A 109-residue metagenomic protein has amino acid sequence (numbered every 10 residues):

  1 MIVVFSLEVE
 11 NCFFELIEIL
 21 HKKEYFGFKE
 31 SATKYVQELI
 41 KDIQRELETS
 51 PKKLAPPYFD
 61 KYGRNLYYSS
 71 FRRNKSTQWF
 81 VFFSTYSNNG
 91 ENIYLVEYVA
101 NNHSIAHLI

Functional and structural regions predicted by a protein language model:
M1-D42: Arg/Lys-rich, positively charged N-terminal/basic patches that mediate binding to nucleic acids
E30-Q37, K41, D60, R64 (+2 more regions): Short, surface-exposed, charged/polar-biased interaction segments
T33, P56, N65-L66, N92 (+1 more regions): Intrinsically disordered, low-complexity segments enriched in small/polar residues
K41-K53, N88-G90, N101-N102: Short, charged/polar surface micro-motifs in flexible loops or helix N-caps
Q44-N74: A short, surface-exposed loop/turn module that caps and links secondary-structure elements
S70-I109: Enriched for short, Lys/Arg-rich terminal
